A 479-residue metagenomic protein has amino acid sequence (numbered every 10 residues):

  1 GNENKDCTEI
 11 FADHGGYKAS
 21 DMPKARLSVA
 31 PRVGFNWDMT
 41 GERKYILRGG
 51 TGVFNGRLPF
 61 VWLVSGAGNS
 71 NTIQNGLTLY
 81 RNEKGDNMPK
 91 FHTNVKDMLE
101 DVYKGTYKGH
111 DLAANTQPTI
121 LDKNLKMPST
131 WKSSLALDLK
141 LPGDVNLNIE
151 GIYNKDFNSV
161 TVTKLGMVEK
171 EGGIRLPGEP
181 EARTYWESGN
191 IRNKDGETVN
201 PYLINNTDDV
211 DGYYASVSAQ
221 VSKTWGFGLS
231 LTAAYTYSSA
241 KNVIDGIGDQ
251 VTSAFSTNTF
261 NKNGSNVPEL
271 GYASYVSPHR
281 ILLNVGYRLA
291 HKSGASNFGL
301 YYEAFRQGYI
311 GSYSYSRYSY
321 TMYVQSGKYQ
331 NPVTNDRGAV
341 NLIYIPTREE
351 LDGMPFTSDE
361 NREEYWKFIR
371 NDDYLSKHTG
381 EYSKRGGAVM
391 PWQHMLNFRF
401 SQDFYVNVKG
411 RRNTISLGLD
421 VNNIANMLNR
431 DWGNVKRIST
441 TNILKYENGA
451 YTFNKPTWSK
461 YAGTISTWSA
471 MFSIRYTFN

Functional and structural regions predicted by a protein language model:
N2-N205, G338, P391: Solvent-exposed loop/turn elements at secondary-structure boundaries
G16-M22, I120-K123, Y202-D208, V267-Y272 (+2 more regions): Extracellular loop and loop/strand-boundary signature of outer-membrane beta-barrel proteins
A25-V29, S129-W131, Y213-A215, S277-I281 (+3 more regions): Residues that define the transmembrane beta-barrel architecture of outer-membrane proteins
V33-W37, L135-L139, A219-K223, A233 (+4 more regions): Residues on the lipid-exposed face of transmembrane beta-strands in outer-membrane beta-barrel proteins
M39-Y45, D144, G228, A290-F298 (+2 more regions): Short loop/turn motifs that connect adjacent beta-strands in outer-membrane beta-barrel proteins
G105, K292, S296-K409, S416 (+2 more regions): Extracytoplasmic gating/loop element in the C-terminal half of outer-membrane beta-barrel translocons and assembly
N148-S312: Gram-negative outer-membrane beta-barrel transporters
N429-N479: C-terminal beta-signal and terminal closure region of outer-membrane beta-barrel proteins
